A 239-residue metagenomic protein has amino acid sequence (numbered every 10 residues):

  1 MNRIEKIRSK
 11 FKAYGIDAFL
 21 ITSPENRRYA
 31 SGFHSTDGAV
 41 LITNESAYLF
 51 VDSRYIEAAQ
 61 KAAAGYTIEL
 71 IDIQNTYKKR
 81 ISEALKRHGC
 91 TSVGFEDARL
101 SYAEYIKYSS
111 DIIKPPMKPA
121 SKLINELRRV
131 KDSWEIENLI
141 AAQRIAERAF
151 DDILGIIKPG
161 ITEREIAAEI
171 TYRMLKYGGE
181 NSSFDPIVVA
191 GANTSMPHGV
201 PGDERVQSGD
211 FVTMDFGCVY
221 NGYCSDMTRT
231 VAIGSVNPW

Functional and structural regions predicted by a protein language model:
M1-W239: Active-site neighborhoods and metal-handling regions in enzymes and metal-associated proteins
